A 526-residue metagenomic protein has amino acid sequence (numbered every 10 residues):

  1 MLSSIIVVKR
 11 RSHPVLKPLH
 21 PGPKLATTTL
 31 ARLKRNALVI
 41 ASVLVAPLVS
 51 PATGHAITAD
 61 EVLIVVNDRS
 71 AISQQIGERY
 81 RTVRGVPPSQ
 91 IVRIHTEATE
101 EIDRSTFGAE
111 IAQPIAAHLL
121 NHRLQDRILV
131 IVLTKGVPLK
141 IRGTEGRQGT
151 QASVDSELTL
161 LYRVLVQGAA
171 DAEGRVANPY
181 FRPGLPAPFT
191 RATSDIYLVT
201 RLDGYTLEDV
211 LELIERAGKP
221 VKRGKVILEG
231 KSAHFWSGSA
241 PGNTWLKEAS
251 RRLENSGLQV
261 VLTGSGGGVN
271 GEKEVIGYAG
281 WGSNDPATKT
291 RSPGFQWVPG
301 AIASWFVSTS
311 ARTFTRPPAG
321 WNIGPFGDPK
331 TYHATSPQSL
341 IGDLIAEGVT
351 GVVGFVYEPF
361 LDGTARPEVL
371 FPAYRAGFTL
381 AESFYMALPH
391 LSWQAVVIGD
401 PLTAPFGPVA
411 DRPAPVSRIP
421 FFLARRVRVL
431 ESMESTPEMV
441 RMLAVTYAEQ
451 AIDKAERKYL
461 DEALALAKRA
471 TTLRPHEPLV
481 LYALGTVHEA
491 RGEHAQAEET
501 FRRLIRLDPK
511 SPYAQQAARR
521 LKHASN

Functional and structural regions predicted by a protein language model:
A56-M439, L443: Cysteine-dependent hydrolase recognition
P437, A444, P478-L479, P512: Helix-start (N-cap) detector for alpha-helical repeat units in TPR-like alpha-solenoids, especially tetratricopeptide
V445, I452, T486, R520-H523: Residue-level recognition of tetratricopeptide repeat
E456, A490, R520-N526: Register position in tetratricopeptide repeats
A470, R503-L504: Canonical positions in the second alpha-helix
